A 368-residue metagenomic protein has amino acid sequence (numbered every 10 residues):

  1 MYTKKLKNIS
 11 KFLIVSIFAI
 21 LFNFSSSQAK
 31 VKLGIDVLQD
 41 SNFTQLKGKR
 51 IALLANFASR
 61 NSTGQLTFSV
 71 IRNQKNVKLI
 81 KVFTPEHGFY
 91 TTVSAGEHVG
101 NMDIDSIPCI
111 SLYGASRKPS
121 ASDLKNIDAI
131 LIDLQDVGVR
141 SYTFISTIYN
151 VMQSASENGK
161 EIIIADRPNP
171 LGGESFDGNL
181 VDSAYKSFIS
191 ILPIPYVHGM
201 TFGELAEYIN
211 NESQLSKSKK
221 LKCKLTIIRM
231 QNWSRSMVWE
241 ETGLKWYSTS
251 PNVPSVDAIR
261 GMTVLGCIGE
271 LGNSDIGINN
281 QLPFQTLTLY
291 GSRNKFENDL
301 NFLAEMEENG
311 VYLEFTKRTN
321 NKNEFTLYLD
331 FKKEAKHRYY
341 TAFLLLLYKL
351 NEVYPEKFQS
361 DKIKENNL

Functional and structural regions predicted by a protein language model:
M1-V31: Bacterial Sec-dependent N-terminal signal peptides
K78-E86, A165: Short internal beta-strands
T91-A95, I163-K186: Glycine-rich, charge-decorated loop segments at or immediately adjacent to ligand/cofactor-binding or catalytic sites
H98-N126, V139: Glycine-rich oxoanion-binding loops at beta->alpha junctions
D136-I148: Glycine/threonine-rich flexible loop motifs
K186-M262: Conserved anion/nucleotide-ligand pocket segment
N232-N320: Glycine-rich, aromatic-lined ligand/substrate-binding cores of catalytic and carbohydrate-binding domains
L282-L368: Conserved functional hotspot residues or short segments at active or partner-binding sites across diverse domains
